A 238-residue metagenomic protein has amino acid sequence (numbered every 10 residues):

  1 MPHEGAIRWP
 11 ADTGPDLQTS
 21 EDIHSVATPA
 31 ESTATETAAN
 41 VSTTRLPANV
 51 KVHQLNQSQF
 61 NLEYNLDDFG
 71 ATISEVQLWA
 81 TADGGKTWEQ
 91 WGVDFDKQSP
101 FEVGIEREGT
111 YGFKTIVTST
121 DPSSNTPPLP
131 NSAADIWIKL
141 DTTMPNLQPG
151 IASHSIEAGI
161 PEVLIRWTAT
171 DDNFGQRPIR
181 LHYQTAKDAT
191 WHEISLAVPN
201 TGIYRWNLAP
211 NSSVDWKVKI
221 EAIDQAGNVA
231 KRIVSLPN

Functional and structural regions predicted by a protein language model:
I7, D12, E31, E36-R45 (+2 more regions): Flexible, low-complexity linkers/stalks enriched in Thr/Pro that connect modular domains
L66-A71, S119, T168-F174, D224: Extracellular acidic, Ser/Thr/Pro-rich low-complexity tracts
W79-W91, E108, D121, T143-P145 (+3 more regions): Asp-box/BNR beta-propeller loop motif
T81-A82, K114, A169, H182-A186 (+1 more regions): Conserved Ser/Thr-centered positions that define the repeating blades of beta-propeller domains
W91-K97, I194-N200: Short beta-strand segments within Ig-like beta-sandwich modules, predominantly Fibronectin type-III
S99-F101, G202-W206: Short strand-edge motifs at loop-to-beta-strand transitions and within beta-strands of extracellular beta-rich domains
G104-T110, A209-V214: Surface-exposed, short loops/turns at beta-strand junctions within beta-sandwich domains
T118-T126, I223-N228: Short, solvent-exposed loop/turn segments at the edges of extracellular beta-sandwich modules
